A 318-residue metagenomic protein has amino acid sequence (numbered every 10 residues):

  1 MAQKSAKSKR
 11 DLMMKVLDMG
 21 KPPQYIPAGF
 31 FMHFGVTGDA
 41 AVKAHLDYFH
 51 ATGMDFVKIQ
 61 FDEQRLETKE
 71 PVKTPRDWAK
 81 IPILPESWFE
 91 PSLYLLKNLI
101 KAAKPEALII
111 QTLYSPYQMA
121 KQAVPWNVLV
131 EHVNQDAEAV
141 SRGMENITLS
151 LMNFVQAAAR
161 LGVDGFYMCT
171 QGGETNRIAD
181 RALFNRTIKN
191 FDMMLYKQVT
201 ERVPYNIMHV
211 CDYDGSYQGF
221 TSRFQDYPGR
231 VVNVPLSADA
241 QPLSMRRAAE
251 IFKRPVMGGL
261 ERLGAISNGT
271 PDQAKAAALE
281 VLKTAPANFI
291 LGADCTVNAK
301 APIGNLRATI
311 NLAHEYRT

Functional and structural regions predicted by a protein language model:
M1-F31, A44, D55, L84-T318: Active-site loop segments of alpha/beta catalytic cores
K15-K80: N-terminal capping/small domains of soluble enzymes
